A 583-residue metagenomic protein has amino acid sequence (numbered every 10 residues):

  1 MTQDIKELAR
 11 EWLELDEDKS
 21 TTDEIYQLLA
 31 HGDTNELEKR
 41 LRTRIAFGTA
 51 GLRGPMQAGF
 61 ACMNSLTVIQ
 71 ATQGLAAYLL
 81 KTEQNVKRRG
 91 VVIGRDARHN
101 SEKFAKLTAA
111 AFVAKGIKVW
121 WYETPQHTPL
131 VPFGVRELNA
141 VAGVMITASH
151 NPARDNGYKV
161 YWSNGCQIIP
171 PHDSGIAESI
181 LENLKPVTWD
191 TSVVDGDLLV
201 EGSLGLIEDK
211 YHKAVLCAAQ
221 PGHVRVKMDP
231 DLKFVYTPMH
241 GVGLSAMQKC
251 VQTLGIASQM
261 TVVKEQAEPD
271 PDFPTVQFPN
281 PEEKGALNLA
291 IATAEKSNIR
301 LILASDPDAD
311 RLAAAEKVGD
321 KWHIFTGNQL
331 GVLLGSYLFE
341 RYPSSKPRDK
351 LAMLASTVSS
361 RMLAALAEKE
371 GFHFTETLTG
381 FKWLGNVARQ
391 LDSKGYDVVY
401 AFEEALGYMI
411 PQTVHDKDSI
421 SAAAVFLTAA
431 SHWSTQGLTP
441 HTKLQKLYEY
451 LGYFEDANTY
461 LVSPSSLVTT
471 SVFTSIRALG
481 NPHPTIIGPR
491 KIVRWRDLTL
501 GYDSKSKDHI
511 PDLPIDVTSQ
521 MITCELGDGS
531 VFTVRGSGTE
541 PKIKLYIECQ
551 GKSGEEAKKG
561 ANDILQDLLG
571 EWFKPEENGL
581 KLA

Functional and structural regions predicted by a protein language model:
D4-T108, E201-P230, V242: An N-terminal, well-structured beta->alpha segment
D16, S20, E36-I45, N156-A294: Gly/Ser/Thr-enriched, mixed-charge loops and adjacent short helices that form phosphate/oxyanion-binding elements
L41-A61, A148-N151, F234, P238-C250 (+4 more regions): Conserved phosphate/anionic-ligand binding catalytic regions in large, soluble enzymes, centered on
R89-D96, K233-Y236, M409, E548: Short glycine-rich or small-residue beta-strand-to-loop segments that form or flank ligand, phosphate, metal/Fe-S
V92-D155, A257-A314: N-terminal small/polar loop signature for handling phosphorylated ligands or for N-terminal nucleophile
L130-W189, P307, V318, E404: Active-site phosphate-binding/coordination module
S163-C166, E178, L184, A292-A355 (+1 more regions): Replace "Mg2+/Mn2+-dependent" with "divalent metal-dependent
I299-L301, K321, R341-R535, K542-Y546 (+2 more regions): Phosphate-binding and adjacent anionic-ligand microenvironments
